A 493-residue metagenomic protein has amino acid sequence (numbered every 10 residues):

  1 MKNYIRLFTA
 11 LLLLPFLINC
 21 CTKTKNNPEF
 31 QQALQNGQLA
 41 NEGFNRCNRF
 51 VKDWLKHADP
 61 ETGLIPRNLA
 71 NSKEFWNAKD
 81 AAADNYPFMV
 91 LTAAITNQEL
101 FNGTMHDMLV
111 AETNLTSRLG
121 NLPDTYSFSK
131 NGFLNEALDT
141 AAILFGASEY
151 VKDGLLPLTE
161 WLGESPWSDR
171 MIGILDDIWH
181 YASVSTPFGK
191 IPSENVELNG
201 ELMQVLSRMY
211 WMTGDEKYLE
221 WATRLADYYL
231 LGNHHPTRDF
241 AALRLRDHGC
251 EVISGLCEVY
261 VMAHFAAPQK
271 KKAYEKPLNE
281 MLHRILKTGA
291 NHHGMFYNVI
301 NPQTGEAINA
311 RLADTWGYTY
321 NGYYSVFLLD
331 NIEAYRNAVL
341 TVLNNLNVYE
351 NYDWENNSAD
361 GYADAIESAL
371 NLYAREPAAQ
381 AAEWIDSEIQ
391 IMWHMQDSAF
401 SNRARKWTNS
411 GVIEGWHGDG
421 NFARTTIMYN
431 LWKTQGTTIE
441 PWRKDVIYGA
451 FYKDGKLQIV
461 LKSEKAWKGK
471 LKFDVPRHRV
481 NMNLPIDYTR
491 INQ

Functional and structural regions predicted by a protein language model:
M1-N26: Bacterial Sec-dependent N-terminal signal peptides
T24-Q493: Glycan-recognition and catalytic cores of secretory/periplasmic carbohydrate-active enzymes
